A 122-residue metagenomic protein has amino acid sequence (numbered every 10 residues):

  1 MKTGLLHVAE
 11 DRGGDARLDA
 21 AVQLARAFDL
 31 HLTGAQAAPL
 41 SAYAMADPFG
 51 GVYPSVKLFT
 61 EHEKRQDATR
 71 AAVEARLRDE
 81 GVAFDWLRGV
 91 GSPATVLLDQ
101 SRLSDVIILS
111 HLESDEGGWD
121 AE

Functional and structural regions predicted by a protein language model:
M1-P54: Small/aliphatic-rich secondary-structure junction motif
R17, Q100, W119-E122: Residues at alpha-helix caps and immediate loop-helix transition turns in enzyme cores, especially N- and C-cap
P54-A68: A short acidic, glycine-rich active-site loop that binds or catalyzes chemistry on phosphate/adenosine moieties
R65-Q66, R70-L77: Amphipathic helical "hinge" segments at domain boundaries
A75-I107, S114: Structural beta-alpha unit
L109-E122: Glycine-rich, Arg-bearing micro-motifs that act as flexible, cationic patches
